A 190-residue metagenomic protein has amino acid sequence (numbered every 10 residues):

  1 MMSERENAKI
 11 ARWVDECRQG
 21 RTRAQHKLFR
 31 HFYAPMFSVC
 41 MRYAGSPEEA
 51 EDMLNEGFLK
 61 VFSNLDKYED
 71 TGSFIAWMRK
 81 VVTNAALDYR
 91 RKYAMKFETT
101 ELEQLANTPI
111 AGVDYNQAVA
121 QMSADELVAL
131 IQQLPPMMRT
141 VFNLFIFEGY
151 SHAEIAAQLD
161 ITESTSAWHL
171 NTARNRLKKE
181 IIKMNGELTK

Functional and structural regions predicted by a protein language model:
E6-N7, K96-A124: Internal acidic/polar
V14-S38: A short, charge-rich alpha-helical start-of-domain segment used by transcription regulators
R18-Q19, R42-G45, N55-S73, K92-A94: Sigma70-family region 2
F29, Q133-H152, K183: Short amphipathic alpha helix immediately N-terminal
F29-P47, N64, I131, K183: Amphipathic, Lys/Arg- and hydrophobic-enriched alpha-helical face
S38, D52-L59, G72-N84: Structural recognition of an alpha-helix C-terminal capping motif at a helix-to-coil junction
D66-E69, K80-T100, A120, K183: Arg/Lys-rich amphipathic alpha helix in sigma70-family domain 2
L87, M138, F147, A157-M184: DNA-recognition helix of helix-turn-helix
